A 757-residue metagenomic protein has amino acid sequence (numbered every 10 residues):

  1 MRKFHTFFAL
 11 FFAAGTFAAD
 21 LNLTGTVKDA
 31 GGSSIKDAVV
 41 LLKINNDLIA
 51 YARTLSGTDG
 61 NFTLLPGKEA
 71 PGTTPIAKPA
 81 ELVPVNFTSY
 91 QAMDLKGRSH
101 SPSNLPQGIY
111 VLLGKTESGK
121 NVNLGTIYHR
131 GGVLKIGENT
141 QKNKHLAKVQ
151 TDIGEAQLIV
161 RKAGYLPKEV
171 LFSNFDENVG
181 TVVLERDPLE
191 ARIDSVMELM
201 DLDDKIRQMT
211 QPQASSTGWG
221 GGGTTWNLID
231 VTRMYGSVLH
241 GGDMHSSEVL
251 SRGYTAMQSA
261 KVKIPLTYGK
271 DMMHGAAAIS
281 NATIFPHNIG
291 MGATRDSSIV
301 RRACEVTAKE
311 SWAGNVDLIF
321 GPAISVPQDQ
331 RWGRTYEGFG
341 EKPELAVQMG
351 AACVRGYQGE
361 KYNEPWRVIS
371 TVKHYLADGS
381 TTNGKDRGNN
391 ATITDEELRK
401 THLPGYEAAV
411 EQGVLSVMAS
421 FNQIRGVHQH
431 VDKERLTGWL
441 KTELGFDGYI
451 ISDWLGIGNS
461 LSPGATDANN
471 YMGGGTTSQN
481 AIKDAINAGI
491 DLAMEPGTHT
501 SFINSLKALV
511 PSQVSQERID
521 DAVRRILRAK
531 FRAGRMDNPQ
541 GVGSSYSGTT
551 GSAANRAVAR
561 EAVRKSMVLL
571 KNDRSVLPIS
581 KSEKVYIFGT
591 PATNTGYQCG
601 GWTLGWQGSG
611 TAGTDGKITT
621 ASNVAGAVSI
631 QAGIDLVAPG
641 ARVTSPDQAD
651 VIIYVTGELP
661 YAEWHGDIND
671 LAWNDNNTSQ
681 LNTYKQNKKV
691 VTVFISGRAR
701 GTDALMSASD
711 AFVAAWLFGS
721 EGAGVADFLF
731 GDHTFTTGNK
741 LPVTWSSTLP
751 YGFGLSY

Functional and structural regions predicted by a protein language model:
T24-K36: Structural motif
A38-I44, L158: Hydrophobic beta-strand segments
N46-E69, E138-H145, F172: Short, acidic Ser/Thr/Gly-rich low-complexity loop/linker segments typical of extracellular and cell-surface proteins
P71, K144-A163: A short, solvent-exposed beta-strand micro-motif common in secreted/extracellular proteins
P71-V83, R98-P102, Q107-H145: C-terminal tail/sorting-segment detector
A92-R98, Y110, H402: Short, glycine-anchored, charge-dense loop/turn motifs used at functional sites
G132-K142, K168-D187: Extracellular beta-sheet/turn segments enriched in Thr/Pro/Gly and aliphatic residues
E185-Y757: Glycoside hydrolase catalytic-domain context in secreted enzymes
